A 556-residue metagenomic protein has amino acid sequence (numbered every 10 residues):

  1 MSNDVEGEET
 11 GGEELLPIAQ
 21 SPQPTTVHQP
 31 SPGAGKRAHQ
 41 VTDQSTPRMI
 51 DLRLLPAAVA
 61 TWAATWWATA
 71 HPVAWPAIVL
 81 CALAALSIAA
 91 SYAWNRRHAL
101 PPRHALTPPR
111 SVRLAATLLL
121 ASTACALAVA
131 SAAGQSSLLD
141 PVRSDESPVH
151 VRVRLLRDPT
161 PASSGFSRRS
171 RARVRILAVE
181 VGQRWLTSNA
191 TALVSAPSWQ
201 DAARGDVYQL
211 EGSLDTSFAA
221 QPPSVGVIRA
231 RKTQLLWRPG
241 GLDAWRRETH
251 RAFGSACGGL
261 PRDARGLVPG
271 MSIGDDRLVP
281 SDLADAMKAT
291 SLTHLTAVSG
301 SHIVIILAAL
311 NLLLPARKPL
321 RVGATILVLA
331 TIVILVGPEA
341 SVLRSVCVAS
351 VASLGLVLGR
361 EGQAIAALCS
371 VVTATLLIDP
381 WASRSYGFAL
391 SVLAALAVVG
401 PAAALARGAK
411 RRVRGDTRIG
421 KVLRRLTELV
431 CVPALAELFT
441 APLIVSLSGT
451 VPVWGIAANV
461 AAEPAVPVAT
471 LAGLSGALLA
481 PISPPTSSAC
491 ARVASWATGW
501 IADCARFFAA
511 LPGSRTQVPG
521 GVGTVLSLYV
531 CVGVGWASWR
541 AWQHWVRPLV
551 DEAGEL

Functional and structural regions predicted by a protein language model:
M1-L139: N-terminal leader/targeting segments
S2-T26, P47-L55, T61, H71-V73 (+2 more regions): C-terminal regulatory/interaction regions
D4, G11-W66, Q221-V346, S353-L354: Aromatic-rich juxtamembrane segments at the membrane interface
A64-L80, A132-V149, F166, G241 (+7 more regions): Membrane interfacial helix motifs at helix-loop boundaries and amphipathic/re-entrant anchors
T123-P148, P159-S163, W539-D551: Hydrophobic alpha-helical transmembrane segments in integral membrane proteins
R154-E248: OB-fold single-stranded nucleic acid-binding module
P280-G455, G520-E555: Hydrophobic alpha-helical transmembrane segments in multi-pass membrane proteins
